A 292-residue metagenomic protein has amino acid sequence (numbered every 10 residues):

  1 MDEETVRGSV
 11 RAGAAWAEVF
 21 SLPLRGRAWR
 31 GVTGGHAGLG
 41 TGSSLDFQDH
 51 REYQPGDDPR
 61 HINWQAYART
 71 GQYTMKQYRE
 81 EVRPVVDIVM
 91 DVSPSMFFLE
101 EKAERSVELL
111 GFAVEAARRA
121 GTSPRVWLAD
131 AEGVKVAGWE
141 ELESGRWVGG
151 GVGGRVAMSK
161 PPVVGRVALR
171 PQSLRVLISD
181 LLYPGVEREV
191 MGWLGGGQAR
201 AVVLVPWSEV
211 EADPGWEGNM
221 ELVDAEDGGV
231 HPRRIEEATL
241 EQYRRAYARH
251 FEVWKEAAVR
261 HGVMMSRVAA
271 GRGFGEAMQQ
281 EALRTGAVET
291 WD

Functional and structural regions predicted by a protein language model:
M1-L39, E52-R60, A66, M75-I88 (+1 more regions): Exposed, interaction-prone extracellular/peripheral surfaces
